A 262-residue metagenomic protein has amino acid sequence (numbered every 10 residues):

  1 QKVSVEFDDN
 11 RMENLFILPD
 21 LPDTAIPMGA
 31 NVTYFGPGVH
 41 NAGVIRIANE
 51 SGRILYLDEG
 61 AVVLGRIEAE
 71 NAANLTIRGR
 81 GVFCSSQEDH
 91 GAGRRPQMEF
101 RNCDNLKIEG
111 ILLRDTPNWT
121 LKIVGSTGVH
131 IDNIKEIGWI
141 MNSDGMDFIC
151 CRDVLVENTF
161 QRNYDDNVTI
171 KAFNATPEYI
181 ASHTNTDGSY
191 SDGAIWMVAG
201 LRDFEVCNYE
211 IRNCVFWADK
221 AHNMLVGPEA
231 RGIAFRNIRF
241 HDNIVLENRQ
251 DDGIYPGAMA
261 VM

Functional and structural regions predicted by a protein language model:
Q1, H40-I54, V62-R78, S85-K107 (+4 more regions): Extracellular beta-strand-rich solenoid/capping regions of secreted or surface-exposed proteins that bind or remodel
Q1-M28: Beta-strand-enriched, solvent-exposed domains that form extended recognition/catalytic surfaces
D8-M12, G38, G60: M14 metallocarboxypeptidase catalytic domain recognition
P19-R53: N-terminal domain-start segments of secreted/luminal proteins
Y34-F35, Y56-L57, I67: Short hydrophobic beta-strand that contains or immediately precedes a catalytic carboxylate
G52-I54, E59, A73-C84, D104-D115 (+4 more regions): Right-handed parallel beta-helix
R66, Q97, T120, S143-G145 (+4 more regions): Structural detector of coil-to-beta-strand junctions
P228-A234: Glycine-centered low-complexity coil/loop motifs and glycine-rich tracts, especially the flexible linkers
